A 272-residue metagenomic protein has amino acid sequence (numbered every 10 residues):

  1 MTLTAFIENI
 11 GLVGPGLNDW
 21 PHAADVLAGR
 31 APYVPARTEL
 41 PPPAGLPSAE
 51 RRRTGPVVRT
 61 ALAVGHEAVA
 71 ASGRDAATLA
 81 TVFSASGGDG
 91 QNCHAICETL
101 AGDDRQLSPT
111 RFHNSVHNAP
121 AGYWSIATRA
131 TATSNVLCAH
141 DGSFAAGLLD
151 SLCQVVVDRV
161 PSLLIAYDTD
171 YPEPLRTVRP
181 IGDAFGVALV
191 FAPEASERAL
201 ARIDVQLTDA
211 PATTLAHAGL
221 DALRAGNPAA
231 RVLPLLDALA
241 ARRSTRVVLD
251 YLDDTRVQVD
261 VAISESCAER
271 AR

Functional and structural regions predicted by a protein language model:
M1-G87, Q91-R111, V116-T133, A166-R272: Conserved "HGTGT" condensation-loop signature of ketosynthase/thiolase-family condensing enzymes that catalyze
A61-H66, A71-G73, V136-S162: Active-site-proximal alpha-helical scaffold in enzymes
